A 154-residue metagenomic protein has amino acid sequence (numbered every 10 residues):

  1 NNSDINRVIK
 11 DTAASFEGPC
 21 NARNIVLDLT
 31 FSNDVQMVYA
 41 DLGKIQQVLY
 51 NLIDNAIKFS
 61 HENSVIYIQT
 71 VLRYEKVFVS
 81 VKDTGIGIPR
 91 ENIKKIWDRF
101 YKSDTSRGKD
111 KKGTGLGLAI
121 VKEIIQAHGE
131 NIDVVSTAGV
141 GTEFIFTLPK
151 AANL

Functional and structural regions predicted by a protein language model:
N1-E17, D28: A conserved beta-strand-to-alpha-helix junction within the catalytic ATP-binding
N1-N2, N21, V26-Q36: Conserved catalytic submotifs in the C-terminal HATPase_c
I5, G87-D98: Short helix N-cap motif at coil->helix boundaries in the Bergerat
A56-I57: Short helix-loop "hinge" at the ATP-lid/N-box region of the Bergerat-fold HATPase_c
N63-E75: Short beta-strand/loop element within the Bergerat-fold HATPase_c
D83: Acidic ATP/Mg2+-coordinating residue in the GHKL
G129-E130: Conserved glycine-rich
